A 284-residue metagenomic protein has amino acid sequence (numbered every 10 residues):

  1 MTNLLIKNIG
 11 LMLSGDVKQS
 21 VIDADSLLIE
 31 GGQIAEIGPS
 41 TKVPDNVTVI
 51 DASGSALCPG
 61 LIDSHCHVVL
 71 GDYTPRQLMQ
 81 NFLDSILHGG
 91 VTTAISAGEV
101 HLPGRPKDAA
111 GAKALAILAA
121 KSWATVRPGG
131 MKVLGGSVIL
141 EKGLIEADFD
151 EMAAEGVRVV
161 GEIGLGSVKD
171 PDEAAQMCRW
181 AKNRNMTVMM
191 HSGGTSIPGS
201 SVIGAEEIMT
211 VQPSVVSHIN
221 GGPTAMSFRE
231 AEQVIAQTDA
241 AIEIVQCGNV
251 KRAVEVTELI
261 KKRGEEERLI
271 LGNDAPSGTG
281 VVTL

Functional and structural regions predicted by a protein language model:
M1-P44: N-terminal metal-binding scaffold of metallo-dependent hydrolase/deaminase domains
I9, L27, G32, G54 (+5 more regions): Divalent metal-coordination and catalytic microenvironments
T41-L57: Active-site metal-binding motif and surrounding structural segment of the metallo-beta-lactamase
A52-I117: Metal-associated gating/positioning segment near the N- to mid-region
S64-Q77, M131-I145, G164, G193: Active-site mouth loops of central-metabolism enzymes
R76-L83, E141-M152, P198-E207, F228: Short, acidic/polar
A110-G130, C178-M190, I235-Q237: Alpha-helix-loop-beta-strand connector modules within alpha/beta enzyme cores
V159-G280: Active-site core of metal-dependent hydrolases
